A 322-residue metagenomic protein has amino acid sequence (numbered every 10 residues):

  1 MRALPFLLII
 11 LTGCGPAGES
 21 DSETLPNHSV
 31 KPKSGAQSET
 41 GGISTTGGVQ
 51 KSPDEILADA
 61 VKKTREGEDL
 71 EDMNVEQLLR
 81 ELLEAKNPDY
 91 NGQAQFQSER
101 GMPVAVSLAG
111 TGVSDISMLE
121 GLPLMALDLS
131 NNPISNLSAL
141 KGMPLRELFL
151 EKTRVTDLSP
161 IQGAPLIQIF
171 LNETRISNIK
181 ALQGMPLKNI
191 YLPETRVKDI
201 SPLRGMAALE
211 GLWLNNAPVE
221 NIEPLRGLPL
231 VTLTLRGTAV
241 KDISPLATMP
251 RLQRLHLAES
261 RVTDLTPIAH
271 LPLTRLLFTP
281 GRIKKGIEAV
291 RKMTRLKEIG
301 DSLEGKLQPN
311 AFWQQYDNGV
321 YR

Functional and structural regions predicted by a protein language model:
M1, V30-P32, Q253, T274: Short, intrinsically disordered low-complexity segments
M1-T12: Sec-dependent bacterial lipoprotein signal peptides
C14-G18: Bacterial signal peptide processing site
D21-T64: Post-signal peptide N-terminal segment of mature Sec-exported envelope proteins
G47-N87: Surface-exposed cap/linker segments adjacent to membranes
R65, D69, E84-S114, M118 (+6 more regions): Concave beta-strand-loop units of leucine-rich repeat
